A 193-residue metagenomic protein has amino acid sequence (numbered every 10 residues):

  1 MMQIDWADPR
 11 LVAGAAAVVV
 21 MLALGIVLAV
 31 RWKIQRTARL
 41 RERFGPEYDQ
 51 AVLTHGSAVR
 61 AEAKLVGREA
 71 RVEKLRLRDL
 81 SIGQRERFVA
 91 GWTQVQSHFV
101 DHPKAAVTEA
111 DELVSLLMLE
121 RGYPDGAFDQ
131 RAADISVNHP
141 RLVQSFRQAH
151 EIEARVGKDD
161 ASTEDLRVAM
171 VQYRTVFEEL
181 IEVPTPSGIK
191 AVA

Functional and structural regions predicted by a protein language model:
M1-M2, M21, M118, M170: Detector for methionine-enriched segments
Q3-R39: N-terminal signal-anchor transmembrane alpha helix of single-pass membrane proteins, serving as the membrane-anchoring
P9-V12, S115, E164, A169: A generic signature of intrinsically disordered, low-complexity regions enriched in glycine/proline and charged/polar
R10-A13, V20, E112, P186 (+1 more regions): Contiguous interface-forming segments/domains that mediate binding rather than catalysis
I34-S145, A149-A161: Elongated extramembrane "stalk/tether" segments
E151-A193: Extracytoplasmic/periplasmic C-terminal soluble domains
